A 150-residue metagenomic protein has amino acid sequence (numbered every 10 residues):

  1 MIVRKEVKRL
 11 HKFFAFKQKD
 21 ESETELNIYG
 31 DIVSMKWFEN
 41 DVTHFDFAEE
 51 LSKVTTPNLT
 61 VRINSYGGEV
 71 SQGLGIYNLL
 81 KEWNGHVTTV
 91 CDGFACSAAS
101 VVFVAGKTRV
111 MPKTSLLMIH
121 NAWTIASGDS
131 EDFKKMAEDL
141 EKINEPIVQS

Functional and structural regions predicted by a protein language model:
M1-S150: Terminal-region recognition feature
